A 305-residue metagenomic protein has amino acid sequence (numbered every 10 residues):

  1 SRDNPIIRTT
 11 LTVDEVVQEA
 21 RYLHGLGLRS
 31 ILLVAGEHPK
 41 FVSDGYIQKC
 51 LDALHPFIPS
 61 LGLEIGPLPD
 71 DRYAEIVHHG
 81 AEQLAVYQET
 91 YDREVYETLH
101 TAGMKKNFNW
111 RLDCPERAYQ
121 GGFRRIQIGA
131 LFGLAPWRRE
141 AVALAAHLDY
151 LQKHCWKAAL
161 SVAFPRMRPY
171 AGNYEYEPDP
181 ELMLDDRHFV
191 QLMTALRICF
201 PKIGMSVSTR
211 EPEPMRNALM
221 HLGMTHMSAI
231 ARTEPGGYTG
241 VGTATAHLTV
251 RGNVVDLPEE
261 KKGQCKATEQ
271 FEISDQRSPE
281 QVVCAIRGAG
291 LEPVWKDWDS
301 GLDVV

Functional and structural regions predicted by a protein language model:
R2-V17, L23-A118, R124-I128, F132-L134 (+1 more regions): Core AdoMet radical
I6-T9, G66, M104-F108, L134 (+4 more regions): Hydrophobic alpha-helical scaffolding
V16-E19, Y46-C50, L54, R72 (+6 more regions): A general structural detector for well-ordered alpha-helical segments in enzyme core domains, enriched
S43-Y46, A74-I76, Y96-H100, R138-A141 (+3 more regions): Short secondary-structure transition/capping segments
K49-F57, E75-H79, R117, G121 (+7 more regions): Alpha-helical structural signal in soluble globular domains
P69-G80, R124, L134-Y150, P212-L222: Catalytic cores of alpha/beta
E82-Q83, M104-K105, A146, M224-T225 (+1 more regions): Short alpha-helix boundary/capping motifs
V142, K153-V305: Auxiliary Fe-S-binding modules of radical SAM enzymes
